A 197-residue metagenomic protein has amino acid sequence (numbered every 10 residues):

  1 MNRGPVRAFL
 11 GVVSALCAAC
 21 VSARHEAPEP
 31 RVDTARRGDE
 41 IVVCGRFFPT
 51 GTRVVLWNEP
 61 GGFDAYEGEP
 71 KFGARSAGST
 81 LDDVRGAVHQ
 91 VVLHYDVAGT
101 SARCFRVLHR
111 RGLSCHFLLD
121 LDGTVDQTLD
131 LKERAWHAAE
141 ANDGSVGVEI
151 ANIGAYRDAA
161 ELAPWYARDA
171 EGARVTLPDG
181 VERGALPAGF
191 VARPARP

Functional and structural regions predicted by a protein language model:
M1, R24-E26, R174: Generic N-terminal simple sequence motifs
M1-L10: Bacterial N-terminal signal peptides that target proteins for export
H25-F47: N-terminal low-complexity, Pro/Thr/Ser-rich intrinsically disordered segments that act as propeptides or flexible
D39-G51, V55-E59, F63-E69: Charged, glycine-rich intrinsically disordered N-terminal tails and low-complexity linkers that flank
W57-P197: Active-site-adjacent loop/helix surface patches within enzyme catalytic domains that shape the substrate-binding cleft
